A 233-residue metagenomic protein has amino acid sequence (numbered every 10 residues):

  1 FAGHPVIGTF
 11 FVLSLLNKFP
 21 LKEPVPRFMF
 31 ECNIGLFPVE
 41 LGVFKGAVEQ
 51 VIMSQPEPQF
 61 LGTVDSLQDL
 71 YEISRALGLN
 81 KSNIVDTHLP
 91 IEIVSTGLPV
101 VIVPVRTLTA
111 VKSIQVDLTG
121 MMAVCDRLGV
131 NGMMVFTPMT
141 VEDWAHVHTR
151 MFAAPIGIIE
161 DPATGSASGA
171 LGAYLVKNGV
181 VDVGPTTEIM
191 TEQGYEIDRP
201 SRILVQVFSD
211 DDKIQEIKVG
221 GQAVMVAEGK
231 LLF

Functional and structural regions predicted by a protein language model:
F1-A2, I7-F233: Active-site proximal loop and beta-alpha junction motif in alpha/beta enzyme cores
